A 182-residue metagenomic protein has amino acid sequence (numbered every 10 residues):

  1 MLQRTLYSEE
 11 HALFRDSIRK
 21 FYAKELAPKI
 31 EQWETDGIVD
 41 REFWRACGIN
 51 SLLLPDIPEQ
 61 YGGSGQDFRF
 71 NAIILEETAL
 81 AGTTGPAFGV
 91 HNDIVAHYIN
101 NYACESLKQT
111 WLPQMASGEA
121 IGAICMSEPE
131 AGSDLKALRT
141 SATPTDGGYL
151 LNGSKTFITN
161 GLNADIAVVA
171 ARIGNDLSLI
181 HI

Functional and structural regions predicted by a protein language model:
M1-E10: Intrinsic disorder at enzyme termini
A27-T35: C-terminal helix-coil-helix/basic helical segment that borders enzyme active sites and/or dimer interfaces and provides
I49-E119, T159-I166: Internal helix-loop-helix
G118-M126: A short, Trp-centered hydrophobic/proline-enriched beta-strand micro-motif
E130-L138: Active-site-adjacent elements of ketosynthase-type condensing enzymes
T140-T143: A structural signal for short hydrophobic beta-strand segments in well-ordered beta-sheet cores
N152-I180: A short core secondary-structure module
